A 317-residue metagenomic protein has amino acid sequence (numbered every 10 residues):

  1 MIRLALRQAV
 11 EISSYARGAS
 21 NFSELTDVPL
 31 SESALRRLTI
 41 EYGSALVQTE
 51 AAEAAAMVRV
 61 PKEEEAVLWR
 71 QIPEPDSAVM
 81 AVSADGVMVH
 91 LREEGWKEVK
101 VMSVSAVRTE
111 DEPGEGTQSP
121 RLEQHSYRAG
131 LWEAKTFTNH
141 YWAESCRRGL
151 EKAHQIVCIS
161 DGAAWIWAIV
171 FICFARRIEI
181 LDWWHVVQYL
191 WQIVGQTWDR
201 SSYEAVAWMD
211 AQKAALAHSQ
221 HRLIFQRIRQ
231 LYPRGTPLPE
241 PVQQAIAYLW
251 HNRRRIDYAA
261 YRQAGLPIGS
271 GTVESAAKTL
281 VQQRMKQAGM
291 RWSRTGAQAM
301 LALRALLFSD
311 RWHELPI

Functional and structural regions predicted by a protein language model:
M1-I317: Catalytic center-proximal scaffold of phosphoryl-transfer enzymes
